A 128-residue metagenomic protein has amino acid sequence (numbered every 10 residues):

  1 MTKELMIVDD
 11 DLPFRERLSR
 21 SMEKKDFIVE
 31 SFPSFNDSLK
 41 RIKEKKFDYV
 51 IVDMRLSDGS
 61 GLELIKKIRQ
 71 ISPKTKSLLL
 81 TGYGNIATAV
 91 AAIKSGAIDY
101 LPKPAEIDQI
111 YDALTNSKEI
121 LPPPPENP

Functional and structural regions predicted by a protein language model:
K3, S34, S60-E63, T81: Acidic catalytic/metal-coordinating carboxylates
D9, D53: Active-site residues of response regulator receiver
R15, S57, T81, N85: The feature encodes the CheY-like receiver
E16-K24: Charged docking surfaces used in two-component/phosphorelay signaling
D26-S34, R41: Short hydrophobic/Thr-rich beta-strand motif most characteristic of the beta2 strand and flanking loop of CheY-like
R55, L62-K74, A91: Short amphipathic alpha-helix used as the core "switch/output" element in two-component signaling
N85-A87, P104-L114: C-terminal output helix
